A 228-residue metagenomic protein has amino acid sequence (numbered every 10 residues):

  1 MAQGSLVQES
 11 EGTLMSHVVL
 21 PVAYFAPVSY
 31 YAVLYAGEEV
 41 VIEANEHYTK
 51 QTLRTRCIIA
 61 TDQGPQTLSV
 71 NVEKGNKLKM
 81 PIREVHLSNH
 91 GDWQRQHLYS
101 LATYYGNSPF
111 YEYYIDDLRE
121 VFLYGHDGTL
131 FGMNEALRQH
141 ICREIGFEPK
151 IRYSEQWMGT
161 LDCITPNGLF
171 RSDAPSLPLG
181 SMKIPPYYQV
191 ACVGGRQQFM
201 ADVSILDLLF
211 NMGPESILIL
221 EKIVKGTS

Functional and structural regions predicted by a protein language model:
A2-S228: Residues lining hydrophobic/aromatic ligand-binding pockets adjacent to catalytic sites
